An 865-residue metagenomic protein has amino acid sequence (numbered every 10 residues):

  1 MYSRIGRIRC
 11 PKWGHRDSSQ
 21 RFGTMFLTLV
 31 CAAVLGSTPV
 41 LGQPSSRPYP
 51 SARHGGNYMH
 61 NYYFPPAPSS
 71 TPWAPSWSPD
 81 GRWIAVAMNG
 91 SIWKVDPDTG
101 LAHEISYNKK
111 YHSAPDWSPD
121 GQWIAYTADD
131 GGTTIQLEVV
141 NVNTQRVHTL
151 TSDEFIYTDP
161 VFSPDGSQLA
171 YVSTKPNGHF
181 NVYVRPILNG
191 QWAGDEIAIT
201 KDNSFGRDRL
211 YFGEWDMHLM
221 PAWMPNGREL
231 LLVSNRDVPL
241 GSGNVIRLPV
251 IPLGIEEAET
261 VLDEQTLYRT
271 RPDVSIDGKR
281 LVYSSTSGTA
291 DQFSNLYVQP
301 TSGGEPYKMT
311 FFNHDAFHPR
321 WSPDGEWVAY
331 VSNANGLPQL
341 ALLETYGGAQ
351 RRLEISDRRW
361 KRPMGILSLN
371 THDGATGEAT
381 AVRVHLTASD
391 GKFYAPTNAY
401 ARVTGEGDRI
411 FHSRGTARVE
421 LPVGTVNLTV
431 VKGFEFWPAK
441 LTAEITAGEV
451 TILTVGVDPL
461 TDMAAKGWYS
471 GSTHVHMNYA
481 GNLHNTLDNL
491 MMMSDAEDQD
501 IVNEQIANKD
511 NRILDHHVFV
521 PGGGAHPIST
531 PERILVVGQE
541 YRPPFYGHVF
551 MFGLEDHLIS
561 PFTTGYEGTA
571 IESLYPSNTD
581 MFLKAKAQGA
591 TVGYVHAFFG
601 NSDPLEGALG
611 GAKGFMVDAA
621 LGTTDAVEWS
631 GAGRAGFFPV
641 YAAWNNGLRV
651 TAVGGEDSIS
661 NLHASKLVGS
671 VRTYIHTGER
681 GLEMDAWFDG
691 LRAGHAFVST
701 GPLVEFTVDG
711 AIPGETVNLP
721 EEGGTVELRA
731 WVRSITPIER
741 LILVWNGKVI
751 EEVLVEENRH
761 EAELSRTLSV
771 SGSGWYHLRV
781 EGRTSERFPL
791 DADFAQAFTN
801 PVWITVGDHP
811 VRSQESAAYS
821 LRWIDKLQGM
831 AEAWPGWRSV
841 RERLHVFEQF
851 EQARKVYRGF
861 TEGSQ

Functional and structural regions predicted by a protein language model:
Q43-F64, R82: Blade/loop signatures of beta-propeller domains
M59-W93: Beta-strand-rich domains and repeat architectures in extracellular enzymes and scaffolds, especially beta-propellers
P68-S69, A87-W93, S106-H112, A125-Y157 (+9 more regions): A flexible loop/linker signature enriched in serine peptidases of the S9 family
D80-R82, D120-Q122, D165-S167, N226-R228 (+2 more regions): Short coil/turn segments that connect the beta-strands within blades of beta-propeller domains
A349-I366, A375: Beta-strand-rich domain onsets/edges
D373-K392, N398-A401, D408-V419, T425 (+5 more regions): C-terminal functional module detector
W468-A652, E656, N661-H663, M684-A686: Catalytic cores of extracellular degradative/oxidative enzymes
